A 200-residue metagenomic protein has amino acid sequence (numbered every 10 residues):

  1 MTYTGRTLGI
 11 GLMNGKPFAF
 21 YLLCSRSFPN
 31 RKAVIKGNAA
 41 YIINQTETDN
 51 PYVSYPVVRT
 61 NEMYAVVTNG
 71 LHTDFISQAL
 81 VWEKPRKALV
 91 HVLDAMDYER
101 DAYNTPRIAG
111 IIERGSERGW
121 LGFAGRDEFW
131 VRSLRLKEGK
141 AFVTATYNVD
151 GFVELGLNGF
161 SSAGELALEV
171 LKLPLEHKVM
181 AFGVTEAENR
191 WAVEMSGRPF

Functional and structural regions predicted by a protein language model:
M1-F200: Conserved short alpha-helical segments that host acidic/polar catalytic motifs at enzyme active sites
